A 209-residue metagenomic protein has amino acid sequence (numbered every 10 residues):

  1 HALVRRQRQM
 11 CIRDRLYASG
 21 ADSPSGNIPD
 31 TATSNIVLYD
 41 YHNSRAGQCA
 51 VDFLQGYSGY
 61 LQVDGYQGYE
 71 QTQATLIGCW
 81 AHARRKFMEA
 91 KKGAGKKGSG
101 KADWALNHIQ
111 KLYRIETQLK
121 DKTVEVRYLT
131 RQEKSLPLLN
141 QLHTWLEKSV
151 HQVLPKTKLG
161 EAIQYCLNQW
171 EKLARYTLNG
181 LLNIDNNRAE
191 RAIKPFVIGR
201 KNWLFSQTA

Functional and structural regions predicted by a protein language model:
H1-R8, I12: Single conserved hydrophobic/aromatic residue that forms the stacking wall/gate of nucleotide- or nucleobase-binding
R6, S23-P24, R45-Q48, G68-Q71 (+4 more regions): Flexible loop/turn segments at secondary-structure boundaries
R8, S58, A74-L76: Short glycine-/polar-rich loops that comprise or flank the Walker A/P-loop and associated switch/sensor motifs
C11, H42, Y66, R84: Anionic group-transfer/hydrolysis microenvironments
L16-Q62, M88-A90, H108-E125: Electropositive, glycine- and tryptophan-enriched low-complexity nucleic-acid-binding patches
G56-G59, Y66-E70, W104-A209: Acidic/histidine-rich catalytic cores and adjacent linkers of DNA breakage/strand-transfer/modification proteins
G65, A74-N107: Conserved beta-strand -> loop -> alpha-helix junction used to position metal-binding or nucleic-acid-contacting
